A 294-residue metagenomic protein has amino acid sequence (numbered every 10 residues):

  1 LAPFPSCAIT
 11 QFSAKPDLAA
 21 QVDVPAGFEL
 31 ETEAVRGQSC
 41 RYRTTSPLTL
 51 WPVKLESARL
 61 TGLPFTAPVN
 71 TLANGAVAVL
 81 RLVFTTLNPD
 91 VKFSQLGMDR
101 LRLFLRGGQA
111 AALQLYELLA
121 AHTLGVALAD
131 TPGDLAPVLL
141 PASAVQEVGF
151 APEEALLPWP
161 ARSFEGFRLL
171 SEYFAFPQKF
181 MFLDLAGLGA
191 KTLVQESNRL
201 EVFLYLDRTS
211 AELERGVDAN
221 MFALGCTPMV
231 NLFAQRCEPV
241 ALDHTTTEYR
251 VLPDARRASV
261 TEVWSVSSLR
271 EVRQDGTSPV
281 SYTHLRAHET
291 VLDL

Functional and structural regions predicted by a protein language model:
L1, T66-N70, L113-Q114, A186-T192 (+2 more regions): Intrinsically disordered, low-complexity boundary segments flanking structured domains
L1-G133, P137-A142, E147-G149: Extended assembly-interface regions of large multimeric machines
A144-L183: Extended, solvent-exposed segments with strong compositional bias
L183-A223: Ser/Thr/Pro-rich, low-complexity mucin-like regions that serve as glycosylated stalks/linkers or repetitive adhesive
R208-S278: Exposed low-complexity, polar/acidic, P/S/T/G-rich flexible segments that act as propeptides, protease-susceptible
T283-T290: Conserved small/polar residues in nucleotide/adenosyl-binding loops
L294: Cytosolic catalytic cores of cyclic-nucleotide second-messenger enzymes
